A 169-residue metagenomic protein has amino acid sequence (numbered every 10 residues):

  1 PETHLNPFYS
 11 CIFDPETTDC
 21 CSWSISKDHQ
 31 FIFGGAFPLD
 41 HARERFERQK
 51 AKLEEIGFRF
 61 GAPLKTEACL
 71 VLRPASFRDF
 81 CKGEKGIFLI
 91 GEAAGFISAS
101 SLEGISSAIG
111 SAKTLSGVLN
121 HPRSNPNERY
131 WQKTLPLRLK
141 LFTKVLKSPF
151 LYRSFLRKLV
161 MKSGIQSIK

Functional and structural regions predicted by a protein language model:
P1-E44: Conserved FAD-binding catalytic core of PHBH/FMO-like flavoproteins
P1-F8, F13-T17, I56-P63, E84-F88 (+1 more regions): Solvent-exposed, well-ordered amphipathic alpha-helical segments that flank/support binding or catalytic loops
I12-D28, P74-F96, L137-L151: A broadly tuned preference for mixed-charge, low-complexity surface segments
F33, A112-L115, L119: Buried hydrophobic packing segments
L39-L115: FAD/FMN-dependent oxidoreductases across multiple families
P63, F80, G117-K158: Active-site-proximal substrate-binding core of FAD-dependent oxidoreductases
L156-K169: Short linear elements at protein peripheries
